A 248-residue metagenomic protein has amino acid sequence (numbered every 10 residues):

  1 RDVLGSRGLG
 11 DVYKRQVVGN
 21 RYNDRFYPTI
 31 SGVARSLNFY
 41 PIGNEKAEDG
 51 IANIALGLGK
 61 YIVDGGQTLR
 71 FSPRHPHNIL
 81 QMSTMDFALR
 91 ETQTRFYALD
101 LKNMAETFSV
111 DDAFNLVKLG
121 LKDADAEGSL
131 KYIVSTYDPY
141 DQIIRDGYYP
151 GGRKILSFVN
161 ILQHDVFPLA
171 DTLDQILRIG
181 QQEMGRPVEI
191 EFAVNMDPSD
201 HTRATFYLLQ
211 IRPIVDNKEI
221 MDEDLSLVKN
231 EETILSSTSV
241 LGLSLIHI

Functional and structural regions predicted by a protein language model:
D2-Y13, I246-H247: Single conserved hydrophobic/aromatic residue that forms the stacking wall/gate of nucleotide- or nucleobase-binding
Q16-R21, L56-K60, L162, V194-P198 (+1 more regions): Short, flexible loop/turn elements at secondary-structure junctions
N23-K46, A52-N53: Conserved catalytic micro-motifs used in adenylation/nucleotidyl-transfer and phosphoryl/amide- and methyl-transfer
N23-P28, D64-T68, S199-Y207, I220-E223: Short acidic, glycine/serine/threonine-rich loops at helix termini
P28-V33, L69-P73, E223-K229: Short intrinsically disordered coil segments
E48-L173, L177-E183, P187, V194-N195 (+1 more regions): Conserved catalytic alpha/beta cores of large enzymes that bind or transform nucleotide phosphates and polynucleotides
R186-P213: Conserved metal-phosphate-binding beta-hairpin within the catalytic cores of diverse ATP-dependent phosphoryl-transfer
F206-L208, R212-S244: Metal-dependent catalytic core segments for phosphate chemistry
